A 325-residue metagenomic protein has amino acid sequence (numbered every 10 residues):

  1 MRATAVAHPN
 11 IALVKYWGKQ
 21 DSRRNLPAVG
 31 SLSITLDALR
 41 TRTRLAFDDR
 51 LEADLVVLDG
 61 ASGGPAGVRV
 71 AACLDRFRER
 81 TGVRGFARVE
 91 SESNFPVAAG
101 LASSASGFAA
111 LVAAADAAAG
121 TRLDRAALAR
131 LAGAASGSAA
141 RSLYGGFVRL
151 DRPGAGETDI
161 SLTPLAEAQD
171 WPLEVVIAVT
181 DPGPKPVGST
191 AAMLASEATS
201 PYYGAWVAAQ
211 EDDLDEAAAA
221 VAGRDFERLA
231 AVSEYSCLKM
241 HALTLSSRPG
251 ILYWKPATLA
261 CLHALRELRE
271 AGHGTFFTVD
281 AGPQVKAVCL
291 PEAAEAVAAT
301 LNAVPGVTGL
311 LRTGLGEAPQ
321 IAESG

Functional and structural regions predicted by a protein language model:
M1-A99, A113-L123, A155, L310-G325: ATP-binding N-lobe of GHMP and related small-molecule kinases
R2-A7, A12, K19, E167-G325: C-terminal nucleotide
A12-K15, T41-L45, A139-S142, G146-R149 (+2 more regions): Short beta-strand scaffold segments in enzyme catalytic cores
P27, L36-A38, L143-G145, W171-L173 (+1 more regions): Short, solvent-exposed loop/turn segments at the edges of secondary structure
A61-P65, A102-S103, Y202-A205: Short alpha-helix boundary/capping segments
R69, A110, A260: Charged catalytic carboxylate motif
A72, R76, A140-R152, A208-D215 (+1 more regions): Charged/polar, low-hydrophobicity segments characteristic of intrinsically disordered regions and flexible loops
E79, V83-A168: Gly/Ser-rich oxyanion-binding loop with an adjacent helix/lid that shapes the negatively charged ligand pocket
